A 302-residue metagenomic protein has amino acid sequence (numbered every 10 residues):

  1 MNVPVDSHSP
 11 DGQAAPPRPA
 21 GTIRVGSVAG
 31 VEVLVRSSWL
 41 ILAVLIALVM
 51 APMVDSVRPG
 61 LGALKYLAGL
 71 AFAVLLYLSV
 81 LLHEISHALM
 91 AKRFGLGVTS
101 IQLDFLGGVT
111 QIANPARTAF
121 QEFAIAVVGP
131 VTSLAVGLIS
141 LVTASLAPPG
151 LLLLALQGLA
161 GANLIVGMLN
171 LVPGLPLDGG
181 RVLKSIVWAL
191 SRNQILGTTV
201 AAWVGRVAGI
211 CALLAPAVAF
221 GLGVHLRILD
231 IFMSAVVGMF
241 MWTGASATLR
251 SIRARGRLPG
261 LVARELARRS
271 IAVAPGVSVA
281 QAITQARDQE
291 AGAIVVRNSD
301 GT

Functional and structural regions predicted by a protein language model:
M1-T302: Hydrophobic transmembrane alpha-helices and their immediate loop junctions in multi-pass integral membrane proteins
